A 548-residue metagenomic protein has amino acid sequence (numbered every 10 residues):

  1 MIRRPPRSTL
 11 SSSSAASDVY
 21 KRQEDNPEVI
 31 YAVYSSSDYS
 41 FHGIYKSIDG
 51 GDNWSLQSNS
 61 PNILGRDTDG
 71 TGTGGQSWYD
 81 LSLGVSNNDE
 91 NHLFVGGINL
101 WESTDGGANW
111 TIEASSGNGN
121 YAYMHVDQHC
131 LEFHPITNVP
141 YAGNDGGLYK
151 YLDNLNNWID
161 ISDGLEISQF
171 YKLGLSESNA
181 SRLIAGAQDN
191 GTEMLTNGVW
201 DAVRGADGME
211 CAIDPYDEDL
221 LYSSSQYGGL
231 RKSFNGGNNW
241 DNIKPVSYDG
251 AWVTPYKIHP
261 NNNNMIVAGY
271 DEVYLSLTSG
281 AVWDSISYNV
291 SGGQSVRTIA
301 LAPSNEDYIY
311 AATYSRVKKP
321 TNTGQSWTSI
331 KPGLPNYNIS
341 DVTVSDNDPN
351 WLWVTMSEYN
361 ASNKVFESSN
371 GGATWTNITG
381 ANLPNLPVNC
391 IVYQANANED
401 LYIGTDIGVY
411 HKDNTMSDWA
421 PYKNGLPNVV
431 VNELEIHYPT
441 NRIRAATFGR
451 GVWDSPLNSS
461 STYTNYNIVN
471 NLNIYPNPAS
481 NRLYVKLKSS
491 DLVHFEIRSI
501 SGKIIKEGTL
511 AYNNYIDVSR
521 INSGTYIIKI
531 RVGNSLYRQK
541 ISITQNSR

Functional and structural regions predicted by a protein language model:
R4-V19: Short, small-residue-biased leader/transition segments that mark boundaries at the very start of proteins
S14, S37-R66, N99-M124, D145-S168 (+10 more regions): Asp-box/BNR beta-propeller loop motif
S14-S17, R66-S86, S116-H134, I161-S178 (+6 more regions): Short coil-to-beta transitions that initiate beta-strands within beta-rich domains
D25, N88, N261, S304 (+6 more regions): Surface-exposed coil/turn segments at beta-strand junctions on protein surfaces, enriched
N26-A32, D89-F94, T137-Y141, N179-L183 (+6 more regions): Entry beta-strands of beta-propeller and related beta-repeat scaffolds
S35, G50, S60-H92, I98: Active-site lining segments of carbohydrate-active enzymes
N432-T462: A recurrent domain-boundary module in secreted/ectodomain proteins
N467-Y475, A479-R548: C-terminal outer-membrane/trafficking sorting elements
